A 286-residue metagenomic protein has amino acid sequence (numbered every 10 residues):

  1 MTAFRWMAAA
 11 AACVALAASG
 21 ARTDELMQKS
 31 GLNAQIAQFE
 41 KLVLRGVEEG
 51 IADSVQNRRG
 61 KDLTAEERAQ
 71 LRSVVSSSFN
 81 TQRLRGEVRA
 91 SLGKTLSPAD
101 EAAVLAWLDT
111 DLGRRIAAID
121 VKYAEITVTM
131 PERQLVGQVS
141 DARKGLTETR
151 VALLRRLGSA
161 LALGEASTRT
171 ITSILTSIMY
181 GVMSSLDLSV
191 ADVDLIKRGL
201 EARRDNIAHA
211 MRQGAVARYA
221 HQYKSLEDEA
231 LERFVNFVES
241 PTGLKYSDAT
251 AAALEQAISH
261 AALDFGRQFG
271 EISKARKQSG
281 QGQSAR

Functional and structural regions predicted by a protein language model:
M1-A8: Bacterial N-terminal signal peptides that target proteins for export
A8-S19: Hydrophobic h-region of N-terminal signal peptides that target proteins for export in Gram-negative bacteria
G20, D24-A37, L42, R133-I174 (+1 more regions): An acidic-aromatic pocket/loop used at catalytic or ligand-binding sites
G20-V128, F265, R286: N-terminal Sec/ER secretory leader and immediately downstream segment of secreted/extracellular precursors
E25, R72-F79, V88-L92, A103-A106 (+6 more regions): Second-shell loop/turn segments in exported
I119, A124-E132, V136-V139, R143-K144 (+2 more regions): Outer-membrane beta-barrel domain signature
K122-K224: Extended amphipathic alpha-helical interaction segments
K197, D205-R286: A cross-kingdom marker for long, charged
